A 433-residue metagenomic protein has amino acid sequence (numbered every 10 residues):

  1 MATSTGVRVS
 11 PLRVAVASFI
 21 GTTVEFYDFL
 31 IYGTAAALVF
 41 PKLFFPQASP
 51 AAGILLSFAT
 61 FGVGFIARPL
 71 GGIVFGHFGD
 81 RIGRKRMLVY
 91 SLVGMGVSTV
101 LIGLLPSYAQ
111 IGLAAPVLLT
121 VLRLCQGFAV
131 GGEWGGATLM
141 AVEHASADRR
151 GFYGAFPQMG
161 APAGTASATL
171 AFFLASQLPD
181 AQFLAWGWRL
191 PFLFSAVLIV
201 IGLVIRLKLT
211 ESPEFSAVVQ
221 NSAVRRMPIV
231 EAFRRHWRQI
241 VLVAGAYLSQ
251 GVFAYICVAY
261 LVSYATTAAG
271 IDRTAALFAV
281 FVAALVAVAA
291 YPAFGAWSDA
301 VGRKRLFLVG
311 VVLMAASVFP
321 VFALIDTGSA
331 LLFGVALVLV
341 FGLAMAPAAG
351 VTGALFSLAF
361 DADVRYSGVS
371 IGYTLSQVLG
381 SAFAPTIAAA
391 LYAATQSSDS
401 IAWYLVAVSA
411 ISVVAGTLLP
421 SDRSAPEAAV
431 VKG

Functional and structural regions predicted by a protein language model:
G33, W237-V286, G380-A384: Extracytoplasmic gate region of multi-pass secondary transporters
G72-G83, Y291-R303: Helix-to-loop junctions at the C-terminal end of transmembrane segments in multipass secondary transporters
R81-V93, A300-V311: Cytoplasmic membrane-interface "Motif A"-like loop-to-helix N-cap segments of 12-TM Major Facilitator Superfamily
V93-I111, L313-G328: C-terminal ends and interior cores of transmembrane alpha-helices in multi-pass membrane transporters/permeases
F152-F173, Y373-A384: Glycine-rich segments within core transmembrane alpha-helices of 12-TM secondary carriers
A161-R206: Helix-loop-helix hairpin linking two adjacent transmembrane segments in secondary transporters
G202-L209, A407-G433: Multi-pass alpha-helical transporter architecture, strongest for 12-TM Major Facilitator/SLC carriers used
R305-V351: C-terminal transmembrane helical hairpin of 12-TM major facilitator-type secondary transporters
